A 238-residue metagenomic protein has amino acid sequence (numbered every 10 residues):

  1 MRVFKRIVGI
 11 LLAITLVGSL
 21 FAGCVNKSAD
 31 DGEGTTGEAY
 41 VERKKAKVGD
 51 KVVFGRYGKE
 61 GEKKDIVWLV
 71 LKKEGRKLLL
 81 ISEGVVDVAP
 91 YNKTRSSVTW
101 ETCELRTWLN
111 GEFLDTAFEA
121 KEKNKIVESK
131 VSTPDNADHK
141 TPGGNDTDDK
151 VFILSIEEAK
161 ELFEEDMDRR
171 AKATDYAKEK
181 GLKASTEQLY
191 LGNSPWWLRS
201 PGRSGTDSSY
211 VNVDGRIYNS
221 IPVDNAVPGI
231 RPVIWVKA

Functional and structural regions predicted by a protein language model:
M1-L11: Bacterial N-terminal signal peptides that target proteins for export
V3, C24-N26: Short, aromatic- and cysteine-enriched interfacial helices/patches that mediate contacts at lipid membranes
L11-G18: Alpha-helical transmembrane segments
S19-G23: C-terminal motif of bacterial Sec signal peptides marking the signal peptidase cleavage site
V25, G32-A238: Collagenous Gly-X-Y triple-helix signature in extracellular proteins
